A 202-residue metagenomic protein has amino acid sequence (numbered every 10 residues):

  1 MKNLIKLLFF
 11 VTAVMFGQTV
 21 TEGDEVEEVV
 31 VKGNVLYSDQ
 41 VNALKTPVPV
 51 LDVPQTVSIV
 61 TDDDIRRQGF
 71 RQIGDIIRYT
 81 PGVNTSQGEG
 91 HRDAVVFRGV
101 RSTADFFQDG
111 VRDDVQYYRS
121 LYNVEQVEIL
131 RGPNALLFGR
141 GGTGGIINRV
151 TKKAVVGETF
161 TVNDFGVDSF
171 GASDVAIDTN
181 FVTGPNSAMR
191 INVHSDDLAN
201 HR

Functional and structural regions predicted by a protein language model:
M1-E22: Cleavable N-terminal targeting peptides that direct proteins into the secretory/outer-membrane pathway or into
K2, F10, G33-Y37, I77 (+3 more regions): Amphipathic repeat-derived elements
N3, F10, G82, D164-V167: Short, charged, low-hydrophobicity "junction" segments
G17, N84, A199-N200: A short hydrophobic/aromatic micro-motif that marks alpha-helical segments and, especially, helix-coil
V26-E158: Acidic, small-polar-rich N-terminal luminal/periplasmic segments of exported/outer-membrane proteins
N123-E125, L137-R202: Outer-membrane beta-barrel translocator/receptor signature
